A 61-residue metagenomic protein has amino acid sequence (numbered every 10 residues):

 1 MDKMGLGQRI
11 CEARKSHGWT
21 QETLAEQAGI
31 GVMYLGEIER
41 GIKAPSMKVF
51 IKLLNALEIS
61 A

Functional and structural regions predicted by a protein language model:
M1-G5: A detector for short, charged/polar N-terminal pre-domain segments
Q8-Q27, K52: Short basic helix-loop element that most often maps to the first helix and adjoining turn of HTH DNA-binding modules
E22-T23, R40, A44, I59: Intrinsic disorder/low-complexity segments enriched in polar/small residues
T23, V32-Y34, K52-A56: Acidic/proline-rich low-complexity IDRs
G29-A44: Recognition helix of helix-turn-helix/homeodomain-like DNA-binding domains that insert into the DNA major groove
S46-A61: DNA major-groove recognition helix of helix-turn-helix/homeodomain DNA-binding modules
